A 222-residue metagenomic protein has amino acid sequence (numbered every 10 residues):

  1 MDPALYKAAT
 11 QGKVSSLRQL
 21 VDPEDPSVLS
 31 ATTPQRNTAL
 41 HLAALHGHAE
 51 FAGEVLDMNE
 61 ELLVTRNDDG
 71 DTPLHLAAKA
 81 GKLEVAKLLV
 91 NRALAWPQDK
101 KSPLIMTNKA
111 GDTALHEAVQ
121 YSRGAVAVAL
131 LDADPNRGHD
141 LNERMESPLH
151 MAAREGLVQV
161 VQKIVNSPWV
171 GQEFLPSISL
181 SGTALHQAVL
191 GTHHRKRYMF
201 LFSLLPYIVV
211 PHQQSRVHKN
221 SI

Functional and structural regions predicted by a protein language model:
M1, R36, G70, G111 (+3 more regions): Start-of-repeat signature of ankyrin repeats
M1-F51: N-terminal segments that cap or nucleate solenoid repeat domains
S15, P23-T33, E50, N59-N67 (+8 more regions): Ankyrin repeat arrays, specifically the small/polar loop and inter-repeat linker segments at the C-terminal end of each
R18, G53, K87, H116 (+7 more regions): Register-specific detector for alpha-helical tandem repeat solenoids, activating on a conserved position within each
D68, P73-L94, I105, L115-A129 (+1 more regions): Hydrophobic or amphipathic alpha-helical targeting/insertion segments
L185, Y198, R216, S221-I222: Eukaryotic cytosolic interaction/assembly regions at protein N-termini and domain boundaries
